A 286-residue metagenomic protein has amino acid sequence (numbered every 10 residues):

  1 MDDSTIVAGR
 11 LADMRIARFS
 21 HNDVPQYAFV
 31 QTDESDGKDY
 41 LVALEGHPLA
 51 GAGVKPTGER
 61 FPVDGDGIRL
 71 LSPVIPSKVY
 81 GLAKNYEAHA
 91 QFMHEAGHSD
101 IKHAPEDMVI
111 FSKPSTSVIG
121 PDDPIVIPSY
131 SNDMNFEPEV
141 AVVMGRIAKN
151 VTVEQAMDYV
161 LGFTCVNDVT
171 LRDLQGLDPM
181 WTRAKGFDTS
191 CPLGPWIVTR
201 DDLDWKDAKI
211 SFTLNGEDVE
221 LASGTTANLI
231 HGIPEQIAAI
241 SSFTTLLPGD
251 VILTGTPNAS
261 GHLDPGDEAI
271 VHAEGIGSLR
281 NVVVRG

Functional and structural regions predicted by a protein language model:
D2-A104, M108, D201-L203, S211 (+2 more regions): N-terminal non-catalytic cap/leader segment that marks the start of a structured domain
I6, R69-L71, H98-I101, I125-M134 (+3 more regions): A generic local secondary-structure boundary/capping motif
E59-V63, R69-S72, H89, T170-G286: Catalytic-pocket segment enriched in acidic/His residues
I75, G120, N135-E137, L247 (+1 more regions): Residue-level recognition of short, solvent-exposed, well-ordered loop/turn junctions that link secondary-structure
N85, M144-I147, V151-V166: RNA pseudouridine synthases
F92-M93, P121-P124, S129-Y130, V151-A156 (+2 more regions): A short secondary-structure junction signal
H98-G120, F136, I270-E274: Structural signature of FAD isoalloxazine-binding scaffolds in flavoprotein oxidoreductases
T116-A141: A structural-propensity feature for long, helix-poor, extended segments
